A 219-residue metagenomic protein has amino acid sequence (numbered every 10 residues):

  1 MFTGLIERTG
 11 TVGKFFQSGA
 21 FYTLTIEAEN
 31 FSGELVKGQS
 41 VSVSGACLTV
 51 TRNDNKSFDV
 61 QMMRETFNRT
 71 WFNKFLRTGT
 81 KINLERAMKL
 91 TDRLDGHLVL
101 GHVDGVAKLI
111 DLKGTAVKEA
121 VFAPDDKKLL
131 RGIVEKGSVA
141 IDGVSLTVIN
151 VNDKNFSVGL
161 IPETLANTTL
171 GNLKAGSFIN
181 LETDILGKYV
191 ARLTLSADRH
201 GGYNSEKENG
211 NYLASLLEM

Functional and structural regions predicted by a protein language model:
M1-M219: Conserved loop->alpha-helix
